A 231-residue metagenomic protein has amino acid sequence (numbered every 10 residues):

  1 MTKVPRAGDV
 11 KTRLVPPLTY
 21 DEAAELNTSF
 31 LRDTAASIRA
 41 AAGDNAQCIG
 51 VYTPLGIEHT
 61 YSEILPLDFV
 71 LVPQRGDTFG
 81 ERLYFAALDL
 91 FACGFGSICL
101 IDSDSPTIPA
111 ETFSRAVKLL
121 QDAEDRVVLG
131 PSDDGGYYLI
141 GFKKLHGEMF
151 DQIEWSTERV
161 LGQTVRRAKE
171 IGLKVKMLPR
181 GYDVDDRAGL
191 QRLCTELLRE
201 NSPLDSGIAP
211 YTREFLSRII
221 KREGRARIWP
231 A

Functional and structural regions predicted by a protein language model:
M1-L14: N-terminal nucleotide-binding beta1-loop-alpha1 segment
N27-N45: A short, N-terminal amphipathic alpha-helix
A46-P54: Short beta-strand/loop segment that forms part of the nucleotide-sugar
T60-S97: Short phosphate-binding loop-to-helix
C99-I101: Short aromatic-hydrophobic micro-motifs that form the base-stacking/packing surface for donor nucleotide recognition
T107-D134: Conserved donor-nucleotide/metal-binding helix-loop-beta segment in metal-dependent transferases, i.e., the alpha-helix
G147-V165: Short, glycine-/small-residue-rich phosphate/pyrophosphate-handling segment
Q163-A231: Conserved alpha/beta core of the MobA/IspD/sugar-nucleotide pyrophosphorylase nucleotidyltransferase superfamily
